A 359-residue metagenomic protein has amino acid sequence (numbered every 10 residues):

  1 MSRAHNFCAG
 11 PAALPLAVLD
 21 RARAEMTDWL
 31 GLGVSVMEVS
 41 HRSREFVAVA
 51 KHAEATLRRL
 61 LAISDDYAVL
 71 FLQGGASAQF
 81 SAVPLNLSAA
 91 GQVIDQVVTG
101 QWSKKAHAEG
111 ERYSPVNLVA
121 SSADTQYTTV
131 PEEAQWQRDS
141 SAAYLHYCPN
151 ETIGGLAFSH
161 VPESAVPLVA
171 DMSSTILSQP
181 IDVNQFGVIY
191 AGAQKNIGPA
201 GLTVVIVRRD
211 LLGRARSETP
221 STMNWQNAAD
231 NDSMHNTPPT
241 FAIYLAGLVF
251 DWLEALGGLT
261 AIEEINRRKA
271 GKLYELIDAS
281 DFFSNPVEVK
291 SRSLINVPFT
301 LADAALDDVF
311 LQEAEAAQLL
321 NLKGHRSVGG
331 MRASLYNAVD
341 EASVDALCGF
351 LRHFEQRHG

Functional and structural regions predicted by a protein language model:
A4, A316, H325, G329-G359: PLP-dependent enzyme catalytic core of the Aspartate aminotransferase-like
A4-E54: A glycine-/small-polar-enriched, mobile loop at the entrance of the PLP active site in fold-type I
G10, G110, S121-I176: Active-site phosphate-binding strand-loop segment of PLP-dependent enzymes
P15, A193-Y274, E288, R357-G359: Active-site C-terminal subdomain of aminotransferase-like
G33-Q79, N86, G100-Q101, E109: Conserved N-terminal alpha-helix of the aminotransferase class I/II PLP-enzyme fold
S77-L145: PLP-dependent aminotransferase-like
V169, V183-Q194: Conserved active-site segment immediately N-terminal to the catalytic lysine that forms the internal aldimine
F283-A314: Conserved PLP-binding catalytic core of the aspartate aminotransferase-like
